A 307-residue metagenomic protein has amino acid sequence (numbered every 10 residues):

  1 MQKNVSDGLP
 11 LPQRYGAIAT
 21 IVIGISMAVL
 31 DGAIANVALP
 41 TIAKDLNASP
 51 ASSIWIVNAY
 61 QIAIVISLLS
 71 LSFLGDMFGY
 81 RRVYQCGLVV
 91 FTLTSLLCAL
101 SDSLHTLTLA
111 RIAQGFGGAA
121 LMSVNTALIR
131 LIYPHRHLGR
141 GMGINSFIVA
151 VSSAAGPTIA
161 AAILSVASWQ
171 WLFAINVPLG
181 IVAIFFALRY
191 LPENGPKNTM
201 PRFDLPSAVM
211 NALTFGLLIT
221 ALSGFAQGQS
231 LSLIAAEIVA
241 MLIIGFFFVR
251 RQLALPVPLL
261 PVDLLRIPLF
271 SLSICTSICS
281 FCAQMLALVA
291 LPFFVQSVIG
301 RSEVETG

Functional and structural regions predicted by a protein language model:
R14-I21, Y84, F91, L107 (+3 more regions): Hydrophobic alpha-helix/TM-entry signal in multi-pass membrane transporters
Y15-L30, A35-V37, P50, I56 (+6 more regions): 12-transmembrane solute porter fold
A33, I64-L69, A119, S153-A154: Residue-level signature of mid-helix packing/kink "hotspots" within the transmembrane helices of 12-pass Major
A38-S67, T106-L109, I299, V304-E305: Extracellular/periplasmic helix-loop-helix junction of adjacent transmembrane segments in MFS-like secondary
D45-L46, M77, L128-I132, V166 (+2 more regions): Helix-to-coil boundary motifs at intracellular loop junctions of multi-pass secondary transporters
F73-P206, G224, L233: Helix-loop-helix hairpins in multi-pass membrane proteins, especially solute transporters
V177-P196, A212-G224, V239-L255: C-terminal membrane-cytosol helix-exit motif in multi-pass small-molecule transporters
